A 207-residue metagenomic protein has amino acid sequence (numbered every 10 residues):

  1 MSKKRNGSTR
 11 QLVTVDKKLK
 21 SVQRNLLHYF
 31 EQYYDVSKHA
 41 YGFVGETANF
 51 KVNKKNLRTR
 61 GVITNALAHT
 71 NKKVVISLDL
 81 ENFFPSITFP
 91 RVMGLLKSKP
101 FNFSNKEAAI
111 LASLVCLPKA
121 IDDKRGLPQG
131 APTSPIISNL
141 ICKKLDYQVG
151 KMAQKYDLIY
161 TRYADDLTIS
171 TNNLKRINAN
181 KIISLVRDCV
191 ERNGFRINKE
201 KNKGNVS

Functional and structural regions predicted by a protein language model:
M1-Q23, A40-K54, V115-S138: Short, conserved non-catalytic motifs in the polymerase core
N6, D16-K18, F30-Q32, L80-N82: Short glycine-rich, polar/acidic loop-and-turn segments at beta strand-coil junctions
V15, R24-H28, P90-R91: Surface-exposed beta-strand edges and their flanking turn/coil or helix-capping segments
D16, T47-A48, L57-T64, T88 (+2 more regions): Alpha-helix initiation/capping motif
V22-S77: Active-site-proximal segment of RNA-dependent polymerases
A68-A164, T168-V206: Conserved polymerase palm-domain catalytic core
